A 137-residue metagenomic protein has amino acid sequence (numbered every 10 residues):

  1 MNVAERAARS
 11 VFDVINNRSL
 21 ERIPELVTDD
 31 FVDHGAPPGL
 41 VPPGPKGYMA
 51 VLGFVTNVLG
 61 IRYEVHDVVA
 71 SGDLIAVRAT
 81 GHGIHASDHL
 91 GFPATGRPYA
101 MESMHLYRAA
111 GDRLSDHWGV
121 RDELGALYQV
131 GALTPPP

Functional and structural regions predicted by a protein language model:
M1-P137: C-terminal and inter-domain tail/linker signature
